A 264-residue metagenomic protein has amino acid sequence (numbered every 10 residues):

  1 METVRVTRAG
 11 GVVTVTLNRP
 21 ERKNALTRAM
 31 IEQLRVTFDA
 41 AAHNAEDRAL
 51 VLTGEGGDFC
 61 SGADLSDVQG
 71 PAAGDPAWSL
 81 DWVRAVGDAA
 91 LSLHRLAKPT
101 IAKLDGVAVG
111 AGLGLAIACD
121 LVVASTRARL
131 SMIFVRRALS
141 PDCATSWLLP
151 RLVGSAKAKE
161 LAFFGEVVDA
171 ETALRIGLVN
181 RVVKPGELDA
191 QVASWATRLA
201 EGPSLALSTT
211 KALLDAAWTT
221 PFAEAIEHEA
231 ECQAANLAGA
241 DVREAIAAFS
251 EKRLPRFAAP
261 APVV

Functional and structural regions predicted by a protein language model:
M1-E55, A77, L91, V264: Conserved CoA-thioester-binding segment of acyl-CoA-metabolizing enzymes
V15, R19, L34, L52 (+7 more regions): Terminal peptide-recognition signature
M30-Q33, W82-A85, L188, E229: Hydrophobic alpha-helical membrane-association signature
G54-S92, A108, R136-A138, P221: Glycine- (often His-adjacent) and acidic-residue-rich active-site loop that binds/positions the CoA thioester
L91-L207, E231-G239, R243-A247, R253 (+1 more regions): Crotonase-fold acyl-CoA enzyme core
K211-T220: Short, charged, surface-exposed hinge/linker loops at domain edges that act as mobile lids or interdomain connectors
